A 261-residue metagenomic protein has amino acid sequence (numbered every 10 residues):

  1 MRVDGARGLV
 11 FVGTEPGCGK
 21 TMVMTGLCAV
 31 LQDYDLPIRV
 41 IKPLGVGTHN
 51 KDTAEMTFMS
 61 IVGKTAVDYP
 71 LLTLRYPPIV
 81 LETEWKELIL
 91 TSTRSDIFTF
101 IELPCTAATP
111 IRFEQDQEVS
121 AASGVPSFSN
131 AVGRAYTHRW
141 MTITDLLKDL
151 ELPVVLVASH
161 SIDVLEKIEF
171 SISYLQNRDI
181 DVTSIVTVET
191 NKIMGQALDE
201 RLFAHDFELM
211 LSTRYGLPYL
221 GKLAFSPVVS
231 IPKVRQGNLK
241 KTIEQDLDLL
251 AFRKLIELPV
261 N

Functional and structural regions predicted by a protein language model:
R2, A135, E169, S173-N261: C-terminal lobe/tail of nucleotide-utilizing enzymes
A6-G8, E15, M22-L90: N-terminal phosphate/diphosphate-binding loop that engages ATP/GTP or pyrophosphate donors across diverse enzyme folds
V10, F98-E102, V155-V157, V186: Structural motif
G13-K20, V157-D163: Short, glycine-rich nucleotide/cofactor-binding loops
T25-Q32, W140-K148, E166-Q176: Histidine-anchored nucleotide/phosphate-binding helix
V40-K42, L156-A158, T183-E189: Short internal beta-strands
R75-T137, L146-L147: Phosphate-binding/switch loop-helix module in NTP-utilizing enzymes
F128, T137-H160: Inter-motif core of Ras-like GTPase G domains
